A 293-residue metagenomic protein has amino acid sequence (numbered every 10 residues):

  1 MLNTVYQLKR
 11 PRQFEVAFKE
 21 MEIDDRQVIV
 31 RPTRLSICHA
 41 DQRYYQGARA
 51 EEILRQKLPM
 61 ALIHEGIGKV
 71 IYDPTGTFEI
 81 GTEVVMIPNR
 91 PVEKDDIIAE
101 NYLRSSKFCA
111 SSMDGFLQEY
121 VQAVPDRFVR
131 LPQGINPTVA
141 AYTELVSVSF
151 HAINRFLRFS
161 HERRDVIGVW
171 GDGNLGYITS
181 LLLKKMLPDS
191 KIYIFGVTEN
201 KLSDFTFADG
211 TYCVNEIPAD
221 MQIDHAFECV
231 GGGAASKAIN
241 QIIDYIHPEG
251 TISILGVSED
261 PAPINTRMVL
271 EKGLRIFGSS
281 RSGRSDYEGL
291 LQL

Functional and structural regions predicted by a protein language model:
E20, K57-H64, C109-M113, E119: Short Gly/Pro-enriched turn/cap motifs at secondary-structure boundaries
E22-L35, A50-E93, P132-G134: Glycine-rich beta-strand-centered segment in the early N-terminal region that forms part of a ligand/cofactor-binding
S36, P74, N89, V230-A234 (+1 more regions): Short glycine-/small-residue-rich Rossmann-like dinucleotide-binding loops
E65-I67, T82-E83, Y120, D172 (+1 more regions): Residue-level marker of beta-strand positions
P88-V166: NAD(P)H dinucleotide-binding glycine-rich loop of Rossmann-like/cofactor-binding domains, especially the beta1-alpha1
Q133-E216: Mid-domain Rossmann-like dinucleotide-binding core that forms the NAD(H)/NADP(H) cofactor-binding site
R158-R164, M186-L187, L202-G273: Glycine-rich cofactor phosphate-binding loops and adjacent beta1-alpha1 units of small-molecule cofactor enzyme domains
E259-L293: C-terminal substrate-binding/catalytic core of Rossmann-like NAD(P)-dependent dehydrogenases/reductases
